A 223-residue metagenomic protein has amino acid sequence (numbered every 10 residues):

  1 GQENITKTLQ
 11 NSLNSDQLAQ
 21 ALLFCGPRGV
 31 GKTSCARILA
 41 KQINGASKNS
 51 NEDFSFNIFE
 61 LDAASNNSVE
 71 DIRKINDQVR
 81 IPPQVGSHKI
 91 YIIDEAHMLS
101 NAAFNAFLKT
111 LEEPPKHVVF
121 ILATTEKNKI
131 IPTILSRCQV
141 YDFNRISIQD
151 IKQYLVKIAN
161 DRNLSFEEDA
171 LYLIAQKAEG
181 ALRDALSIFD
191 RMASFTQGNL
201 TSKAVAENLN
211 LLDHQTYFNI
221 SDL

Functional and structural regions predicted by a protein language model:
G1-V140, Q149-D150, I158, A204: P-loop/Walker A NTP-binding region and its immediately flanking N-terminal helices in P-loop NTPase folds
I5, A36-K41, Q139-L223: Extended, largely alpha-helical regulatory/partner-binding modules appended to the mid-to-C-terminal parts
